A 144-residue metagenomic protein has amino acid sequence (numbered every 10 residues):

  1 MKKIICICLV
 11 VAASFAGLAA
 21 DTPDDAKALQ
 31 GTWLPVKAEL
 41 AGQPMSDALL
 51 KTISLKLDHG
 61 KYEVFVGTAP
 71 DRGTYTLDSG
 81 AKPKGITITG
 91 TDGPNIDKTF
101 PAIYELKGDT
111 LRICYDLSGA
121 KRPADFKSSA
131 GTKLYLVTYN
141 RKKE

Functional and structural regions predicted by a protein language model:
M1-I4: Positively charged n-region of N-terminal signal peptides that target proteins for export
C6-A16: Bacterial N-terminal signal peptides
A20-L34: N-terminal helix-cap/turn-to-beta initiation motif at the start of protein domains
K27, G31, L55, Y104: Residues that recognize and position ribonucleotide moieties
L34-L50, D58-S128: Contiguous, well-ordered beta-strand patches that form the walls/edges of small beta-barrel/beta-sandwich domains
I53, S128-V137: Terminal edge beta-strands and adjacent linker/stalk segments of extracellular immunoglobulin-superfamily beta-sandwich
T138-E144: Short beta-strand-to-coil "C-cap" segments at the C-terminal boundary of structured domains/repeats, marking
